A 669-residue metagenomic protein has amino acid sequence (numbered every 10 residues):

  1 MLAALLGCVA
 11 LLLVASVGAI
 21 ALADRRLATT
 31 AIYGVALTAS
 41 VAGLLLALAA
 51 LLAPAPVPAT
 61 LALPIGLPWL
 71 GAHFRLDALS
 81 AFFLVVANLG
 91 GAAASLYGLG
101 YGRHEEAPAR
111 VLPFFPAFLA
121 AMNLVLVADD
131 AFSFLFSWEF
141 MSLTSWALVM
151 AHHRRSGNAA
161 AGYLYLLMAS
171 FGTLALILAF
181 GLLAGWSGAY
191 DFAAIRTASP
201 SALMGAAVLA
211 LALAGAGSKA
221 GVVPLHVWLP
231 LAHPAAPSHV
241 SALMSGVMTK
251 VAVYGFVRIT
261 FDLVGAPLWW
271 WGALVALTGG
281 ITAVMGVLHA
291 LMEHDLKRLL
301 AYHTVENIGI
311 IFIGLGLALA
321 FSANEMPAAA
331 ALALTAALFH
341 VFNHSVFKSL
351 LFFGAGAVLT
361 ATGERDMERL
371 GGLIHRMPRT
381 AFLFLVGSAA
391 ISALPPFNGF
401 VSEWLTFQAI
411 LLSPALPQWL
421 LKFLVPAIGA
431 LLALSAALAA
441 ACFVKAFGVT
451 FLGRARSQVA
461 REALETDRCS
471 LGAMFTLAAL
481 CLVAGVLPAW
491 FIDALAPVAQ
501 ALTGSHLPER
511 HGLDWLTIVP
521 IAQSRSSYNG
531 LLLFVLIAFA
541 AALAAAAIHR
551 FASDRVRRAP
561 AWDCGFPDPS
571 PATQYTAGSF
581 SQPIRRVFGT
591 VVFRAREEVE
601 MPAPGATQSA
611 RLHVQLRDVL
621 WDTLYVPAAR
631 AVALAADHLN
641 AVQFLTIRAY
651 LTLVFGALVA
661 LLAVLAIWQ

Functional and structural regions predicted by a protein language model:
M1-G7, V14-P113, W186-S199, P497 (+1 more regions): Transmembrane helix-loop-helix hairpins at membrane boundaries of multipass inner-membrane proteins
A15-S16, A42-L44, G90, F180 (+8 more regions): Hydrophobic core segments of alpha-helical transmembrane domains in multi-pass membrane transport and ion-translocation
V35-L51, G172-L178, F384-P396, A473-A496: Hydrophobic alpha-helical membrane-insertion segments
P58-L84, A131-V149, A216, V401: Membrane-interface helix-loop-helix modules in multi-pass inner-membrane proteins
A59-P68, D191-T197, L405-Q418, F491-Q523: Membrane-interfacial helical/loop segments at transmembrane boundaries in membrane proteins
H73-A87, A202-A216, L420-A436, L513-A541: Hydrophobic alpha-helical transmembrane segments
A93-R110, F115-F134, T144-E465: Hydrophobic transmembrane alpha-helices and their helix-loop junctions in integral membrane proteins
F491-F539, A546-Q669: Aromatic-capped, Gly/Pro-kinked transmembrane alpha-helices
